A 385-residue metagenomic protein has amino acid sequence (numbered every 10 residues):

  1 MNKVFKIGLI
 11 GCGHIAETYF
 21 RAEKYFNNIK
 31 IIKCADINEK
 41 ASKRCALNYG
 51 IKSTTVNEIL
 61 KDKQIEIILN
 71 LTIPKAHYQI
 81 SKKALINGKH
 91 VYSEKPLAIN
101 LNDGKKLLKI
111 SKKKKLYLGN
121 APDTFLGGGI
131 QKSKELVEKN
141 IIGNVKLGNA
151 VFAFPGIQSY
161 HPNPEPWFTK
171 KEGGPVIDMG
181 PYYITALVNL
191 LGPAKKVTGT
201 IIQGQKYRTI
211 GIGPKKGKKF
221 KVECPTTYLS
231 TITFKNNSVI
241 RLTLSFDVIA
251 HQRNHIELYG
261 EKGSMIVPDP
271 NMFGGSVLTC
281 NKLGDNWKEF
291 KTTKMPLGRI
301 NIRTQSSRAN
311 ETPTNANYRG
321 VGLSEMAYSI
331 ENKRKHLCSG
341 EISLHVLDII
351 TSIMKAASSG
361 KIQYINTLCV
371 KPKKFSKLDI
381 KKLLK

Functional and structural regions predicted by a protein language model:
M1-Y49: N-terminal Rossmann-like dinucleotide-binding module
G50-E58: Conserved SAM-binding strand-loop segment of SAM-dependent methyltransferases
E66-I67, I73-P74, Y78-F125, N140: Beta-strand-loop-alpha-helix segment that lines the small-molecule cofactor/substrate pocket of alpha/beta enzymes
S93, L118-N120, N149, L242 (+1 more regions): Hydrophobic residues in well-ordered beta-strands that form the structural core
L116, G143-L147, P166, K355-K385: C-terminal capping/lid region of NAD(P)-dependent oxidoreductase domains
T124-K221, G360: Predominantly a Rossmann-like dinucleotide-binding segment in NAD(P)-dependent oxidoreductases
K206, I210-E223, L229, F234 (+4 more regions): C-terminal glycine/acidic-rich active-site capping loop/insertion
